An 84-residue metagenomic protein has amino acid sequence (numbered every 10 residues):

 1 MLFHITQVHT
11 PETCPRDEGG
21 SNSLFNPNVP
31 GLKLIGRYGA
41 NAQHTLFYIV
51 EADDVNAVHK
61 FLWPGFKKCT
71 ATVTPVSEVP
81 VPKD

Functional and structural regions predicted by a protein language model:
M1-D84: Conserved, structured core segments of small domains
